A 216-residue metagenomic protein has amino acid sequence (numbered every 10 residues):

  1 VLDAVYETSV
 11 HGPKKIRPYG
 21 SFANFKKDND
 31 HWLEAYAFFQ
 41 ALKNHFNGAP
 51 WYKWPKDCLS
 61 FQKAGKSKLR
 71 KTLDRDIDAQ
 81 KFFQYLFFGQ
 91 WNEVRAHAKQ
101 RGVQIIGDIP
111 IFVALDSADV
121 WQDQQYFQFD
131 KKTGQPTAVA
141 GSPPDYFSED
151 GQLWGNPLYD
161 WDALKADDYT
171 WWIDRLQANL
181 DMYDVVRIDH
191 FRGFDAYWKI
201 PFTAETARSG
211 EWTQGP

Functional and structural regions predicted by a protein language model:
V1-F88, V113-P216: Alpha-amylase-like alpha-glycosidases and glucanotransferases acting on alpha-linked glucans and related
Q80, Q84-V113: Conserved, well-ordered alpha-helix/loop/beta-strand core segments that scaffold catalytic motifs
